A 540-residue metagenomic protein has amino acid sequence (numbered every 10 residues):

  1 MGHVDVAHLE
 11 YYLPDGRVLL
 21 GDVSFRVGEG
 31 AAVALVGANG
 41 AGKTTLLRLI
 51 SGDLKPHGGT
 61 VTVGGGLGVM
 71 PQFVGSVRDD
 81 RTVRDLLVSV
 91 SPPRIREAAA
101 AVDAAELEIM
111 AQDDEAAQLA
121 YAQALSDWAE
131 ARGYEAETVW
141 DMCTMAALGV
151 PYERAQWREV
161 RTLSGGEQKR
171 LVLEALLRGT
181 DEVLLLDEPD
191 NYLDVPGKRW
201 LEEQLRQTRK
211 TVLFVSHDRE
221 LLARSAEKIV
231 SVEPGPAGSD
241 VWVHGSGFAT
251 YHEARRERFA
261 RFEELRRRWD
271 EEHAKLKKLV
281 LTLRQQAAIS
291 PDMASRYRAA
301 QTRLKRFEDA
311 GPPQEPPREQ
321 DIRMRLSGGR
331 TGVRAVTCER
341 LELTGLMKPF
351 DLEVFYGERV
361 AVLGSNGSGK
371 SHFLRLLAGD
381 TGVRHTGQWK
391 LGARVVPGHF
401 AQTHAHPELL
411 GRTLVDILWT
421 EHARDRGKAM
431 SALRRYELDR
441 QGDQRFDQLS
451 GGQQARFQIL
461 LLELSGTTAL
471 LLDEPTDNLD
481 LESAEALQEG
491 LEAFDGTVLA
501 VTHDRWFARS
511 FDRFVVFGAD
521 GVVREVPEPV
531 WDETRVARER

Functional and structural regions predicted by a protein language model:
M1-F262, R330-R540: ABC ATP-binding cassette signature C-motif
D5, R303, D321-R323, T337: Generic structural signal for residues positioned in beta-strands
A98-I109, A124, W269, H273-L283 (+1 more regions): Non-transmembrane amphipathic alpha-helical segments
A105, Q112, A131, L283 (+3 more regions): Hydrophobic stripe of amphipathic alpha-helices that form coiled-coil interfaces
Q118-A122, D141, R298-E308: Extended non-transmembrane interhelical loops and adjacent amphipathic helices of multipass membrane proteins
Q123-L125, Q301-T302, I322-G329: Amphipathic alpha-helical surface "interface" segments used for docking/oligomerization or membrane association within
F259-L283, A287, P291-T302, D321 (+1 more regions): ABC ATPase nucleotide-binding domains
P312-A335: Amphipathic heptad-repeat alpha-helical coiled-coil/stalk segments that mediate oligomerization, filament/stalk
